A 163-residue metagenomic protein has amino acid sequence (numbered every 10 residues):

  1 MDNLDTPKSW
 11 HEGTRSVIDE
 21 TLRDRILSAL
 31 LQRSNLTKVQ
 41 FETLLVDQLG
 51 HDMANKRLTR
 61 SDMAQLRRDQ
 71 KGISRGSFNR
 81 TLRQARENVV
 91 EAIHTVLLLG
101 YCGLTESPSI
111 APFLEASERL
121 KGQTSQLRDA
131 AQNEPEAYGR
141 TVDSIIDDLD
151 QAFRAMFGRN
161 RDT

Functional and structural regions predicted by a protein language model:
M1-L22: N-terminal leader segment of winged-helix/HTH proteins
D19-S34: Short, Lys/Arg-enriched N-terminal segment that forms or immediately precedes the first helix of a structured domain
V39-L49: Short alpha-helical "packing" element that flanks the helix-turn-helix/winged-helix DNA-binding module
D52-I73: Helix-turn-helix DNA-binding module
L82, V89: DNA major-groove recognition helix of helix-turn-helix
V90-L104: Short Lys/Arg-enriched helix C-cap and helix-to-coil transition segments that create basic nucleic-acid-contact patches
T105-T163: Intrinsically disordered, low-complexity, charge-dense segments enriched in Lys/Arg and Glu/Asp interspersed
